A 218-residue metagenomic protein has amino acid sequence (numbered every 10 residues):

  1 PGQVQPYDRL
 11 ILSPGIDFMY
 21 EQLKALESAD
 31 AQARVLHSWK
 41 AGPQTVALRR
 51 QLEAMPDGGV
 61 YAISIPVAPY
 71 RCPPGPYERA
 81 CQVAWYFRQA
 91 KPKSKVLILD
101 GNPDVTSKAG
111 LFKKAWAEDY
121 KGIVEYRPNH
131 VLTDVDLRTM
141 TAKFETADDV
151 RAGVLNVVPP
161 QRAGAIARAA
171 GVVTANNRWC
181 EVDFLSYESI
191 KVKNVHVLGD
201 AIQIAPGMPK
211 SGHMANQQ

Functional and structural regions predicted by a protein language model:
P1, Q5, L10, W85-R178: A Rossmann-like FAD-binding core segment of flavoenzymes
P1-E78, W85-Q89, N156: FAD-binding core/adjacent interface of flavoenzyme oxidoreductases
P14-G15, I65, T146, P159-P160 (+1 more regions): Glycine-rich, N-terminal phosphate-binding loop of Rossmann-like dinucleotide-binding domains
M19, E27-M55, V150-N216: FAD-site-proximal beta/loop scaffold in flavoenzymes
V60, K93-L97, N194: Residues at the starts of beta-strands that form the adenosine-phosphate
P66, G101-P103, D200: Cofactor-binding loop segments of dinucleotide-utilizing enzymes, especially the Rossmann-like FAD- and NAD(P)+-binding
C72-P76, S107-G110, G207-S211: Short, solvent-exposed loop/turn segments at secondary-structure boundaries
E78-Q82, M214-Q217: Short amphipathic alpha-helical face segments that pack within enzyme cores and frequently flank/anchor catalytic
